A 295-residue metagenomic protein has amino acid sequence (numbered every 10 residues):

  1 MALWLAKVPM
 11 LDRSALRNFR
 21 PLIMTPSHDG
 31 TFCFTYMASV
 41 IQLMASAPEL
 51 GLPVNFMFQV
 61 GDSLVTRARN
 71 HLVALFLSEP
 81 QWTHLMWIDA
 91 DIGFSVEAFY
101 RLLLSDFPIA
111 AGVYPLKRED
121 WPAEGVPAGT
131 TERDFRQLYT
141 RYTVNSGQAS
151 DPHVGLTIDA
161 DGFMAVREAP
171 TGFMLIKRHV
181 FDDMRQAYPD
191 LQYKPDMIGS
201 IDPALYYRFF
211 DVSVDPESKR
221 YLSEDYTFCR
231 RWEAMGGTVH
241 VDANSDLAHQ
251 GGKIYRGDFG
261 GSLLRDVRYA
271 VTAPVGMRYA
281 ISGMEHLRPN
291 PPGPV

Functional and structural regions predicted by a protein language model:
M1-S63, R67, V295: N-proximal low-complexity "stem/linker" segments adjacent to membrane-targeting elements
A2-N18, Q186-V295: C-terminal catalytic/acceptor-binding lobe
Q42-S46, H71-L75, R101: A generic secondary-structure signal
P48, L103, W232-E233: Anion (oxyanion) recognition and catalysis
P53, D91, P108, T238 (+1 more regions): Residue-level detector of anion-binding/catalytic polar loops
N70-H84: Active-site nucleotide-sugar/metal-binding loop of Leloir-type enzymes
V73, S95-S213: Conserved catalytic core of nucleotide-sugar-dependent glycosyltransferases
Q81-G93: Short beta-strand-to-loop acidic/aromatic patch adjacent to the donor-nucleotide binding site
